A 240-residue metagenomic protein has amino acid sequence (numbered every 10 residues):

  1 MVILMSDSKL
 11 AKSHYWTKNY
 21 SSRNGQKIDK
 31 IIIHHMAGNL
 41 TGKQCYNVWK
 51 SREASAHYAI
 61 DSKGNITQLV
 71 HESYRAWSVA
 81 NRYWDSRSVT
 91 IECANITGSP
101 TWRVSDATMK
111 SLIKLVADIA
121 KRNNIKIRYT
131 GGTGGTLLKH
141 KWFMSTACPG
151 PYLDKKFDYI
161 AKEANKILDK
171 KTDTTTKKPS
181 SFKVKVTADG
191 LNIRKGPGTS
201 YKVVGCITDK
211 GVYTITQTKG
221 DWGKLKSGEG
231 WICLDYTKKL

Functional and structural regions predicted by a protein language model:
M1-D85: N-terminal catalytic cores of peptidoglycan-degrading enzymes
V2-G25, T97-K178: Basic/polar, cationic surfaces and motifs that engage anionic cell-wall and phosphate/carboxylate ligands
A37, V89-S99, W142: Cell-envelope and extracellular/periplasmic
T172-N192, C206-D209, T218-K219, K238-L240: SH3-family beta-barrel domains
P197-K202: Short alpha-helix capping/helix-loop boundary micro-motifs
K210, G223-S227: SH3/SH3-like beta-barrel fold
K226-L240: Boundary regions of SH3-family modules and the immediately adjacent low-complexity/disordered segments in eukaryotic
